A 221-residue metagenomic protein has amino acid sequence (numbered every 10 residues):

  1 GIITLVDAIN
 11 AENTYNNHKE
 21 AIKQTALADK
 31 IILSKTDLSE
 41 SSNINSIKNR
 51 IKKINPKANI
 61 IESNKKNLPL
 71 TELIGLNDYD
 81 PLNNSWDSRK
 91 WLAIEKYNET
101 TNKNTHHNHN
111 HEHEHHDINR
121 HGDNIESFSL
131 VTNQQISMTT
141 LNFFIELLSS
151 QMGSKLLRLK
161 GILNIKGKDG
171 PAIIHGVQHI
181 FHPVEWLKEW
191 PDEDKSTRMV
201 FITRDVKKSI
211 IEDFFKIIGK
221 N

Functional and structural regions predicted by a protein language model:
G1-N16, T36-S42: Conserved Switch II/interswitch segment of TRAFAC-class P-loop GTPases
I3-L5, I32, I202: Structural motif
A8-L27, I31: Flexible active-site lid/hinge loop adjacent to a nucleotide/diphosphate and Mg2+-phosphate binding pocket
K23, L27-K30, T36-E193, T197 (+1 more regions): C-terminal accessory "lid"/substrate-recognition subdomains
